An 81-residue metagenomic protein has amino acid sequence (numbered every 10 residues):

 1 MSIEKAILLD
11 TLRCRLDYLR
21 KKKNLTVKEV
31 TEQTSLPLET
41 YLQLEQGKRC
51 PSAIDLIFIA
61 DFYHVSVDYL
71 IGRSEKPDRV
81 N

Functional and structural regions predicted by a protein language model:
M1-I7, I71-N81: Short, charged recognition helix plus adjacent turn of helix-turn-helix-like nucleic-acid-binding domains
M1-K22: A short, Lys/Arg-rich alpha-helix, primarily the initiator
C14, N24-L25, P51-I54: Residue-level signal for the short linker/turn that defines the boundary of a DNA-recognition helix
K21, S35, Q46-K48, E75: Residue-level detection of the helix-turn-helix DNA-binding "recognition helix"
N24-Q43, F58: Short alpha-helical DNA-recognition segment
K48-F58, P77: Short, basic-rich loop-to-helix N-cap that marks the start of a DNA-contacting helix
I54-Y69: DNA major-groove recognition helix of helix-turn-helix/homeodomain DNA-binding modules
